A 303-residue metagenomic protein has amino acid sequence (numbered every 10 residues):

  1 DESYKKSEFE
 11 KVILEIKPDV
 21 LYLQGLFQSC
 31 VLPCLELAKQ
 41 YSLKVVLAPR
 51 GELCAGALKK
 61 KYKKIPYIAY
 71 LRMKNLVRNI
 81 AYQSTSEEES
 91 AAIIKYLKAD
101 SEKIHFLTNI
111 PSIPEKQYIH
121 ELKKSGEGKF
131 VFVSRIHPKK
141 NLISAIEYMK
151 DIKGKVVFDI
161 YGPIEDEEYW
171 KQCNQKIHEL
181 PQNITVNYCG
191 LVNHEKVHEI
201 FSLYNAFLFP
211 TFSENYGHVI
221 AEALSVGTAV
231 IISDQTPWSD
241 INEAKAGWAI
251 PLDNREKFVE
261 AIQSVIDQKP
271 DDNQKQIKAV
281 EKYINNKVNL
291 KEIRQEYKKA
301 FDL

Functional and structural regions predicted by a protein language model:
I65-Y82: Membrane-proximal helix-turn-helix segments that form the acceptor-binding/catalytic region of lipid-linked
Q83, P111, E115, E121-K153 (+1 more regions): Conserved donor-binding/catalytic core segment of Leloir-type glycosyltransferases
V133, V157-N174, Y188-L191: Glycosyltransferase donor-sugar binding loop
L191-V192, E199-Y204: Short alpha-helical donor nucleotide-sugar binding micro-motif in glycosyltransferases
F212: Aromatic "clamp/platform" in nucleotide-sugar-dependent glycosyltransferases that forms part of the donor/acceptor
A229-S233: Short hydrophobic beta-strand element within catalytic cores of glycosyltransferases and related nucleotide-activated
W248-E256, Q263-P270: Conserved acidic donor-binding segment of nucleotide-sugar-dependent glycosyltransferases
P270-D302: A charged, aromatic-enriched C-terminal amphipathic alpha-helix characteristic of glycosyltransferases across folds
